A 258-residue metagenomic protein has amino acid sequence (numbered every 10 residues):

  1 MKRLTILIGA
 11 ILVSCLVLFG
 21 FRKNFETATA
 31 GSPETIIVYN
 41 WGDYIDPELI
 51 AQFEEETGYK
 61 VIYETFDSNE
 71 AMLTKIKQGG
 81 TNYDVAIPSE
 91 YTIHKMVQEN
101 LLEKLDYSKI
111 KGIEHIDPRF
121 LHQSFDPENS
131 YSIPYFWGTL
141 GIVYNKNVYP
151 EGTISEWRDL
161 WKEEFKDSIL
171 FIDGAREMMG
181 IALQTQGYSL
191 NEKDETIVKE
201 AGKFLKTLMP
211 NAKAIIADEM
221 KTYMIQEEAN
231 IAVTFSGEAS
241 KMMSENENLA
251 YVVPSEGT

Functional and structural regions predicted by a protein language model:
M1-L4: Positively charged n-region of N-terminal signal peptides that target proteins for export
I8-F19: Hydrophobic membrane-insertion alpha-helices, especially the h-region of bacterial N-terminal signal peptides
G20-K95: Early extracytoplasmic/lumenal segment of secretory-pathway proteins
V61-Y63, I169, Y251: Generic structural signal for residues in well-ordered beta-strands
N82, A86-N211, I215-I225: Extracytoplasmic ligand-binding site segments that recognize negatively charged/polar headgroups
D84-I87, K213-A214, N230-F235, A250: Paired acidic/hydrophobic, glycine-rich loop segments that form the ligand-binding mouth/hinge of periplasmic-binding
T92-K95, I225-Q226, N230-L249: A ligand-binding cleft/hinge motif common to bilobed small-molecule-binding domains
V198-T207, S244-T258: Periplasmic-binding protein-like
